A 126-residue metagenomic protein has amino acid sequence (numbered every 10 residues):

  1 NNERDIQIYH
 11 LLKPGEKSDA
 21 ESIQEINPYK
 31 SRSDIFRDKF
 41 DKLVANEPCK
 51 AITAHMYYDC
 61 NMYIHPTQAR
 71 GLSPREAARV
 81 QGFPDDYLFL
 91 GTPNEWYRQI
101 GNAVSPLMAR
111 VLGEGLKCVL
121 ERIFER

Functional and structural regions predicted by a protein language model:
N1-R126: C-terminal target-recognition/interaction regions appended to catalytic cores
